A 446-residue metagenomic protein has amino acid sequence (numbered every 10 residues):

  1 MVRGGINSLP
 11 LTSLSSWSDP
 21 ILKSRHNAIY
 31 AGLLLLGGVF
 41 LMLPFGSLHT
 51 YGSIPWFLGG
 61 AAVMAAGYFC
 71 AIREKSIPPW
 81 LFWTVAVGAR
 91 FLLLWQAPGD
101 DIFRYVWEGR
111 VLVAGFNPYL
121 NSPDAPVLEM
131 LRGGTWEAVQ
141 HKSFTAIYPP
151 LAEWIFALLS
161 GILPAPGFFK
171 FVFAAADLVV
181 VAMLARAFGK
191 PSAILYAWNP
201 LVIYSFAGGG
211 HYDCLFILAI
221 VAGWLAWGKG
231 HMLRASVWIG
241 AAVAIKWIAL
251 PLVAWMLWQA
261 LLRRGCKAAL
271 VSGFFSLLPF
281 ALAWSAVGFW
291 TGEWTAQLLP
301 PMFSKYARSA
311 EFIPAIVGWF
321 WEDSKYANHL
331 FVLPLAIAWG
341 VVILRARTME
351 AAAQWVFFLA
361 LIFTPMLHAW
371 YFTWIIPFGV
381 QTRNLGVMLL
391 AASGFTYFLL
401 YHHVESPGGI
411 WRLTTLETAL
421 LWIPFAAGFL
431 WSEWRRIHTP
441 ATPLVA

Functional and structural regions predicted by a protein language model:
N7, L11-L92, A97, R345-E350 (+1 more regions): Start-transfer (signal-anchor) and selected internal transmembrane alpha helices of multi-pass inner/ER membrane
A65-A71, L158, A165-P191, I217 (+1 more regions): Transmembrane-helix motifs of polytopic, lipid-linked glycan transferases
I77-L81, L184-V202, R234: Transmembrane-helix signature of polytopic, membrane-embedded enzymes that assemble or transfer cell-envelope glycans
I77-V172: Intramembrane catalytic core of multi-pass membrane enzymes that act on lipidic substrates
F82-A89, R264-V287: Hydrophobic alpha-helical membrane-interfacial segments at the cytosolic entry of transmembrane helices
D177, F280-S285, F289, L298-A369 (+2 more regions): Aromatic/glycine/proline-enriched transmembrane-helix motif characteristic of membrane-embedded glycan-assembly enzymes
V179-M183, Y204, L215-H231, F357: Specific aromatic-rich, kink-prone transmembrane helix
N384-A446: Aromatic-enriched
